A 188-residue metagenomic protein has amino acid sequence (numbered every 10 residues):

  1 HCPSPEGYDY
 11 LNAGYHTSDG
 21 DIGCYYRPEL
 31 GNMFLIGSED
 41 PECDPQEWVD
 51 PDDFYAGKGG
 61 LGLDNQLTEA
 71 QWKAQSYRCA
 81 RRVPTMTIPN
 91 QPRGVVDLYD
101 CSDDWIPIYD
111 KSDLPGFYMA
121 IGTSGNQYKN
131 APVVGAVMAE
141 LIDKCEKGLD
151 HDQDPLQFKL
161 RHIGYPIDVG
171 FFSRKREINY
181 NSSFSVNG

Functional and structural regions predicted by a protein language model:
H1-P115: Active-site substrate-recognition segment that forms the wall of the catalytic cavity or substrate channel
D113-G188: C-terminal lid/capping helical subdomain adjacent to the catalytic/cofactor pocket in oxidative enzymes
